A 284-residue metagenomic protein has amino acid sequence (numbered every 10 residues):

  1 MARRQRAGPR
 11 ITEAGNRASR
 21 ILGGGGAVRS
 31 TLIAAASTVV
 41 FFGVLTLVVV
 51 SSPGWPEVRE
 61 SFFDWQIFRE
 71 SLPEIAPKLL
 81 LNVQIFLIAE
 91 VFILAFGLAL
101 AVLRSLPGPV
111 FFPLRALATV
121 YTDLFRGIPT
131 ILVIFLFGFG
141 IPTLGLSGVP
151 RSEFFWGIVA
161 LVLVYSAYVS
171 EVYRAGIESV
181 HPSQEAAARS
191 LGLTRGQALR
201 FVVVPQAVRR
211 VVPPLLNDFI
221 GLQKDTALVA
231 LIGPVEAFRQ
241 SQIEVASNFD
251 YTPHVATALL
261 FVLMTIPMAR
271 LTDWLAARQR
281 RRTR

Functional and structural regions predicted by a protein language model:
A2-R284: Transmembrane alpha-helices and adjacent helix-loop boundaries
